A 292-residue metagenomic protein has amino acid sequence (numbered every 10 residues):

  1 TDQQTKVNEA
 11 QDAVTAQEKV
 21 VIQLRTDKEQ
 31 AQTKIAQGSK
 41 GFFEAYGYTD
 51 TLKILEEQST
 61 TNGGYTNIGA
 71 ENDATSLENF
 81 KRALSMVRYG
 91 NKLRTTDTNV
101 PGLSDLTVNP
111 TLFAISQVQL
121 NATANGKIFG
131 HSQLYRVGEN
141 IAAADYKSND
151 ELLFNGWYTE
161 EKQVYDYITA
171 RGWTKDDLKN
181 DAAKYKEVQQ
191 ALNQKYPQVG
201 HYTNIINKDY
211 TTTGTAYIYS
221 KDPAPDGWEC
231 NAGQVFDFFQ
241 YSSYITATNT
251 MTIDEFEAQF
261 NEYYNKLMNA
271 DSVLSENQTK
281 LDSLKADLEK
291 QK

Functional and structural regions predicted by a protein language model:
T1-G38, I253-K292: Long, non-membrane, amphipathic alpha-helices that form coiled-coils
Q11, Q32, T123-N125, A143 (+3 more regions): Intrinsic disorder/low-complexity segments
R25-G138, Y146, Y202, N207-D226: Short, well-ordered surface patches within globular domains
F42, E161-Q163, D181, Q198 (+2 more regions): A general marker of short, structured functional hotspots
V108, N149-D150, I253: Structural motif detector for alpha-helix initiation sites
Q133-S243: A well-ordered secondary-structure block
P225-L267: Non-catalytic cell-wall polysaccharide-engagement segments
